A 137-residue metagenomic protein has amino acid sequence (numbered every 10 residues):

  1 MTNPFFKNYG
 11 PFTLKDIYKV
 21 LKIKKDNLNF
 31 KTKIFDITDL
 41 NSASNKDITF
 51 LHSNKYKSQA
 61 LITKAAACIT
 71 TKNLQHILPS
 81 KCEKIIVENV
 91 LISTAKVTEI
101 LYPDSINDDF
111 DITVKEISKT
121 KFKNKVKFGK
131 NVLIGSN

Functional and structural regions predicted by a protein language model:
M1-N137: Domain-scale signature associated with acetyltransferase and cell-envelope carbohydrate enzymes
